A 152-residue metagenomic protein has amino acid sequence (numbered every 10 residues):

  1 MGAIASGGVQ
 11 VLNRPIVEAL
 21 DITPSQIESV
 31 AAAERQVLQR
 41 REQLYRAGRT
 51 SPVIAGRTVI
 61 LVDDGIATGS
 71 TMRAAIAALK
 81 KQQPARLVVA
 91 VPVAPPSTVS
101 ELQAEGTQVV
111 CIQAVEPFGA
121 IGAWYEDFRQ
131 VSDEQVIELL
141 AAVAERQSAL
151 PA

Functional and structural regions predicted by a protein language model:
M1-A152: PRPP-associated nucleotide enzymes
